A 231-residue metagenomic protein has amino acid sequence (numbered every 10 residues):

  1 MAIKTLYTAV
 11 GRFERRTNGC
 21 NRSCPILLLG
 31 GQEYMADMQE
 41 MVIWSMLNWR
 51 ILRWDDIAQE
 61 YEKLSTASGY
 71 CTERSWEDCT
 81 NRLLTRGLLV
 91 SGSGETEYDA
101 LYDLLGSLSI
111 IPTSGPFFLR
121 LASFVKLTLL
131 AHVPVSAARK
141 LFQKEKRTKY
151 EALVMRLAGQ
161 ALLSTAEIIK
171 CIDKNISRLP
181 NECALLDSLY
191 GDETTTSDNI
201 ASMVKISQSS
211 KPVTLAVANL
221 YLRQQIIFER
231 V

Functional and structural regions predicted by a protein language model:
M1-F13: Hydrophobic, helix-prone linear segments
T5, G19-N21, T214: Generic signature of intrinsically disordered, low-complexity, basic-rich segments and short cationic peptides
V10-V42, L47-N48: N-terminal ordered "arm"
Y34-V231: Long, charge-rich, low-complexity alpha-helical segments
